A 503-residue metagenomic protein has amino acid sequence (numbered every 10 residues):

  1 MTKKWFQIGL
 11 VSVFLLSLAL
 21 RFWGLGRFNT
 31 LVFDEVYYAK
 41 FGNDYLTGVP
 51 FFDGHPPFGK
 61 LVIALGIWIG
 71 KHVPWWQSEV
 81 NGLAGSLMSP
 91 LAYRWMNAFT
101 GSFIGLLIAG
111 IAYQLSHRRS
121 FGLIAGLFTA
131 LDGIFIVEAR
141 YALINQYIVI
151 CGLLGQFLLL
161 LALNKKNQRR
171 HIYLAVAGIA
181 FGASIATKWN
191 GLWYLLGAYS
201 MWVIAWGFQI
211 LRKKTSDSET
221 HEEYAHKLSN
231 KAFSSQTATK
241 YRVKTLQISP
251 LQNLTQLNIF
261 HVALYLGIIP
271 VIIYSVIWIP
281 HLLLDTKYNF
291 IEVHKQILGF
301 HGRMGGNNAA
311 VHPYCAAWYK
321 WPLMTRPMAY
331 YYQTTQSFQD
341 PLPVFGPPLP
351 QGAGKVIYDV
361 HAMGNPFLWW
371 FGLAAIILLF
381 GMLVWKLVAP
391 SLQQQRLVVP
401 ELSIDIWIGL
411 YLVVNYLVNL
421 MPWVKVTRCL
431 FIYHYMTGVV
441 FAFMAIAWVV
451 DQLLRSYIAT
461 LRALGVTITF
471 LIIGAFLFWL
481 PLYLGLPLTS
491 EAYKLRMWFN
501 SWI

Functional and structural regions predicted by a protein language model:
M1, L115-S116, G155-L174, S184 (+3 more regions): Membrane-interface transmembrane helices that cradle and orient dolichyl/undecaprenyl
V11, L15, L83, L91-S116 (+2 more regions): Transmembrane-helix motifs of polytopic, lipid-linked glycan transferases
S17, A125-A130, V137, F181 (+1 more regions): Short helix- or helix-capping micro-motifs that position conserved polar/aromatic residues at function-defining sites
R27-D53, F58, L251-L254, F260-V262 (+2 more regions): Aromatic-rich transmembrane-lumenal/periplasmic boundary elements in polytopic membrane proteins
V32-F33, N97, I134-I148, T187-N190: Short acidic/glycine- and proline-prone juxtamembrane loop motifs at membrane-interface regions of multi-pass membrane
W75-N81, F99, F103-L131, K166-I172: Transmembrane-helix signature of polytopic, membrane-embedded enzymes that assemble or transfer cell-envelope glycans
I172-K188, L420: Membrane-interface alpha helices of multi-pass inner-membrane proteins
G207, K214, E222-L266, P270 (+6 more regions): Transmembrane helical bundles and short interhelical boundary loops of multi-pass, membrane-embedded
